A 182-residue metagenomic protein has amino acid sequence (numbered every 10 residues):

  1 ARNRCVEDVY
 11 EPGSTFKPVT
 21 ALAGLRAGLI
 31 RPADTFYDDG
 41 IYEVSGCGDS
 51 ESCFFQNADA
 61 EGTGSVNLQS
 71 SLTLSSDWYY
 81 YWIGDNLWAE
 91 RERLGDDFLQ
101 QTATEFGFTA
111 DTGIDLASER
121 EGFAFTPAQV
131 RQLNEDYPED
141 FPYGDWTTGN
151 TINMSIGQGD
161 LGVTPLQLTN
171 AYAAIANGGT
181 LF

Functional and structural regions predicted by a protein language model:
A1-S14, V19-F182: Beta-lactam-recognizing serine transpeptidase/beta-lactamase-like catalytic domain environment
